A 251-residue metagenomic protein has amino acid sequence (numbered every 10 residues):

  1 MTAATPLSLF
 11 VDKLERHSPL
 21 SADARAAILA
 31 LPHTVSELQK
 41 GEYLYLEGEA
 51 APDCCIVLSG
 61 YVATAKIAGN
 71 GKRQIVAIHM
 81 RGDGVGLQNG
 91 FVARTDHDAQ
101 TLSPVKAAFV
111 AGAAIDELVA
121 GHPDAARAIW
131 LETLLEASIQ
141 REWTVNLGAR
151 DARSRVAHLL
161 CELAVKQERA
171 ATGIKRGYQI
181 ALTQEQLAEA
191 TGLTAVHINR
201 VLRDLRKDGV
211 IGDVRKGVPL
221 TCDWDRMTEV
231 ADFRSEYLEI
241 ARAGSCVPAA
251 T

Functional and structural regions predicted by a protein language model:
M1-K40, G84-V85, G90-V92: Cyclic nucleotide-binding regulatory module and flanking cytosolic helices
A27-I28, Y45-G48, T172: Short loop/turn motifs at secondary-structure junctions and domain boundaries
V35, I78, F109, A181 (+1 more regions): Short aromatic/basic micro-patch
E42-P104: Cyclic nucleotide-binding regulatory domains
A77-E142: Cyclic-nucleotide recognition modules
A120, D124-G192: Polybasic "coupling" helices that flank or enter modular domains
V165-T251: Phosphate-/nucleic-acid-contacting segments
